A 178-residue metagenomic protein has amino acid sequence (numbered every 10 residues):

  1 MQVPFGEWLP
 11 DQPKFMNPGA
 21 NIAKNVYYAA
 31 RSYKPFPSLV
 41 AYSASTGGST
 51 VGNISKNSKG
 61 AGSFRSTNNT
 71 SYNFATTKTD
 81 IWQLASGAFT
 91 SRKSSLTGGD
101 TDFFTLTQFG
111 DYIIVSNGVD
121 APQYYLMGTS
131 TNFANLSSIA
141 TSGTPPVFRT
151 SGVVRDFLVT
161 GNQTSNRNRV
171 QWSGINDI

Functional and structural regions predicted by a protein language model:
M1-F89, G143-I178: N-terminal beta-propeller domains
K78-T79, G118-D120, M127-G128, Q163-T164: An acidic- and aromatic-residue-enriched active-site/binding cleft used to recognize and process polar
Q83, S91, V115-S116, Y124 (+2 more regions): Short hydrophobic/aromatic-rich beta-strand segments that constitute the beta-sheet cores of beta-sandwich/beta-barrel
G87-S91, T129-N135, I178: Beta-strand initiation motifs
S94: Active-site-surrounding "flap" and adjacent substrate/cofactor-binding loops of secreted or lumenal enzymes, prototyped
T101-P122: Elongated alpha-helical scaffolds
Q108, G118, M127-T129, V153-R155: Active-site-adjacent structural elements in enzyme catalytic domains
M127-G152: Asp-box/WD-like beta-propeller blade repeats and closely related beta-sheet repeat scaffolds
